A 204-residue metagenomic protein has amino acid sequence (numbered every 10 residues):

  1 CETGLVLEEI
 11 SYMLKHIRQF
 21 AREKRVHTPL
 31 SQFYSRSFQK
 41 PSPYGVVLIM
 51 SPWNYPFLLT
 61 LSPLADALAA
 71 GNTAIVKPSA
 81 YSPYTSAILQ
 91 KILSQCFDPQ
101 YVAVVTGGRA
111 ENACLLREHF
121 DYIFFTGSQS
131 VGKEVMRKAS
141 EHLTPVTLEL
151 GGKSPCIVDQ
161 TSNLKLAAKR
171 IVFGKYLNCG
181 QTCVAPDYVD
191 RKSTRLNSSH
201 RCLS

Functional and structural regions predicted by a protein language model:
C1-E23, Y34: Long amphipathic alpha-helix in the N-terminal Rossmann-like dinucleotide-binding domain of NAD(P)-dependent
I10, G71, V102, I123 (+2 more regions): Residue-level signal for inorganic ion chemistry
V26-F33, V104-G107, R170-I171: Short gly/ser/thr-rich secondary-structure transition/capping motifs
P29-F97, L143, K165: Conserved small-residue-rich beta-alpha loop and adjacent elements that most often cradle the phosphate/pyrophosphate
R36-F38, V104-D121: A structured beta-alpha segment of the ubiquitous adenosine-cofactor-binding alpha/beta core
N72, K77-S79, T106, T126-G127 (+1 more regions): Short beta->alpha connector loops at strand-helix junctions that form conserved, small/polar/Pro-enriched
F97, S130-R195, S199, L203: ALDH superfamily catalytic-core signature
D98-V104: A glycine-rich helix N-cap at a beta->alpha junction
